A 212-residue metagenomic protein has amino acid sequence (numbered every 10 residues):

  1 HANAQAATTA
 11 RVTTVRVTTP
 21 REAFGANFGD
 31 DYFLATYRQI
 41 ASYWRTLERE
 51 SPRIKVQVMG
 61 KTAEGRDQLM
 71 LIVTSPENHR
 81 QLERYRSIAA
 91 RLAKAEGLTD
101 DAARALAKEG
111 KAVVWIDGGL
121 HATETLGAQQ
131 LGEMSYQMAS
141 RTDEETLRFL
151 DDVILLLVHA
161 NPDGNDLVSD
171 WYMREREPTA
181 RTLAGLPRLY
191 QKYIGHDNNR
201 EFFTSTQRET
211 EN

Functional and structural regions predicted by a protein language model:
N3-N212: Structured catalytic-domain cores with a bias toward divalent-metal coordination
